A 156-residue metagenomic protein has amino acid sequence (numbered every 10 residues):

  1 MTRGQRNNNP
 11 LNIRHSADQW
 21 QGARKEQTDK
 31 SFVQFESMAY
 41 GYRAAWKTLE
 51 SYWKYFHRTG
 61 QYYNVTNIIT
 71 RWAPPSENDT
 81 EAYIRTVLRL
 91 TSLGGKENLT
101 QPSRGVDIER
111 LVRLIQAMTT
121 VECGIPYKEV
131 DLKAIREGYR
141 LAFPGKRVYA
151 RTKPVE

Functional and structural regions predicted by a protein language model:
M1-E156: Cell-wall polysaccharide-cleaving catalytic domain and substrate-binding groove, primarily in peptidoglycan/chitin
